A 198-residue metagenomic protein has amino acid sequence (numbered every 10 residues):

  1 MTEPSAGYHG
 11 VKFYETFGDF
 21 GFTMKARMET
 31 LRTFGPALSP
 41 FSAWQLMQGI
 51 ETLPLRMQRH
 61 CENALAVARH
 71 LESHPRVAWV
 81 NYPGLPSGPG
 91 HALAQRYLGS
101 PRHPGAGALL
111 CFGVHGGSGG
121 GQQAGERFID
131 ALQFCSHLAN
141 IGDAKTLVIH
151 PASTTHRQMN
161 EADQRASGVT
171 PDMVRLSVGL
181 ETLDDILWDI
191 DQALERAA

Functional and structural regions predicted by a protein language model:
M1-L109, H115, G120-K145: Active-site C-terminal subdomain of aminotransferase-like
A108-G113, V174-V178: Short cationic amphipathic helices and targeting signals
S118, D130-A131, T146-A198: PLP-dependent enzyme catalytic core of the Aspartate aminotransferase-like
